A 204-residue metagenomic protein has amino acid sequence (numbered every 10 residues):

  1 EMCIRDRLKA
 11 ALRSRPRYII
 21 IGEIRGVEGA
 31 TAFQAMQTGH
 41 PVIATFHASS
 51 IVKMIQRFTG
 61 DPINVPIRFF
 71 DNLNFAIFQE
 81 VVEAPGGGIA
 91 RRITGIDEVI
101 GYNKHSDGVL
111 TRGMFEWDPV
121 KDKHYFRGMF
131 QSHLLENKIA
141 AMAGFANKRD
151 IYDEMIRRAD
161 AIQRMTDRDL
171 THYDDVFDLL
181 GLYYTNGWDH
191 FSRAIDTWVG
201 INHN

Functional and structural regions predicted by a protein language model:
E1-E83: Switch/coupling sub-region of P-loop NTPases
R5-R7, R13-R17, R25, R57 (+9 more regions): Arginine residue identity/basic-tract feature
Y18, Y102, Y125, Y152 (+2 more regions): Sequence-level detector for tyrosine residue identity
G26, S50, N147, H172-D175: Alpha-helix N-cap recognition
M54-T59, I63-I93, Y184-N204: A hydrophobic alpha-helix/topogenic segment detector that preferentially activates on transmembrane helices
F75-Q163: Conserved P-loop NTPase
R157-N204: Terminal-proximal interaction/regulatory segments of ATP-powered molecular machines
